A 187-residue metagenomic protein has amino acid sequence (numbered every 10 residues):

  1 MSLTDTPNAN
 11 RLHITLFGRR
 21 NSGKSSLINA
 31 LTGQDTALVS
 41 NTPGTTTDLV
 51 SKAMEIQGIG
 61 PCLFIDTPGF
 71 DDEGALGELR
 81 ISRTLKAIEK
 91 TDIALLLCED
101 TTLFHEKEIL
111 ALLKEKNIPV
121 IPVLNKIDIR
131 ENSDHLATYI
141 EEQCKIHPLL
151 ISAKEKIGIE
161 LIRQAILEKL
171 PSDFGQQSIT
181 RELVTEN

Functional and structural regions predicted by a protein language model:
M1-E78, S82-E89: Conserved G1/Walker A P-loop phosphate-binding module
N10, G60, D92, I118 (+1 more regions): Short coil/turn segments at beta-strand junctions that form active-site/ligand-binding loops
N29, K52, C62-I65, S82-E89 (+5 more regions): Solvent-exposed alpha-helical segments within well-ordered globular domains of core cellular machineries
G44-T45, G69-D71, D100-L103, K126-R130 (+1 more regions): Conserved nucleotide-binding/hydrolysis micro-motifs of P-loop NTPases
D72-E73, L96, L150: A short hydrophobic beta-strand position within the conserved nucleotide-binding domain
I88-K107, I118-D134: Conserved Switch II/interswitch segment of TRAFAC-class P-loop GTPases
I118-I121, K126-R181: Canonical P-loop GTPase G-domain recognition
R181-N187: A short helix-loop-helix "switch/interaction" segment in the helical subdomain of ASCE P-loop NTPases
